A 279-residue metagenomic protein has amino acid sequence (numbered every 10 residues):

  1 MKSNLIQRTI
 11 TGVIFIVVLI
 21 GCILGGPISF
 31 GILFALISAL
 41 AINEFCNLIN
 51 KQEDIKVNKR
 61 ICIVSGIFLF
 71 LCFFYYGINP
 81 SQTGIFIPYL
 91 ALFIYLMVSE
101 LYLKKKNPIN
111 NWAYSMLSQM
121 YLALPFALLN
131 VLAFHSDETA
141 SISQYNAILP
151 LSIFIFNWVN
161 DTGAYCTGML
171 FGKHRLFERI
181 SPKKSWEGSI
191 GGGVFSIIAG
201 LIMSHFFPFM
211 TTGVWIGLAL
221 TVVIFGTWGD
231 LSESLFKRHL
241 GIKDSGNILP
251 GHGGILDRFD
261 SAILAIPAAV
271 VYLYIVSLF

Functional and structural regions predicted by a protein language model:
M1-L220: Membrane-embedded alpha-helical bundles of polytopic integral membrane proteins
N160, I190, L256-L264: Membrane-embedded alpha-helical segments of transport systems, primarily multispan ion/solute transporters
G168-L170, K237-L240, A268: Re-entrant/interfacial helical elements at transmembrane boundaries that shape and gate the permeation pathway
E233: Acidic, glycine-rich loop-and-beta core segments that form the ion-binding/anion-interacting portion of active sites
H239-A262: Interfacial loop-to-transmembrane junctions
V271-F279: Juxtamembrane boundary at the C-terminal end of a transmembrane helix
